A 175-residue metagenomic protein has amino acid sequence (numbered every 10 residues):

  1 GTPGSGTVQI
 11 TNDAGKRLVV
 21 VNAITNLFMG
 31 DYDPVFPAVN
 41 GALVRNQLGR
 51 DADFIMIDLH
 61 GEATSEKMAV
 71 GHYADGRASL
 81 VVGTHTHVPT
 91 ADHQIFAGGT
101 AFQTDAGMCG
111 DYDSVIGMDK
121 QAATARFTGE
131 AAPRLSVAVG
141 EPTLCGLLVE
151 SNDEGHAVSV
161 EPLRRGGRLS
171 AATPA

Functional and structural regions predicted by a protein language model:
G1-A175: Acidic, metal/ion-coordinating pockets
